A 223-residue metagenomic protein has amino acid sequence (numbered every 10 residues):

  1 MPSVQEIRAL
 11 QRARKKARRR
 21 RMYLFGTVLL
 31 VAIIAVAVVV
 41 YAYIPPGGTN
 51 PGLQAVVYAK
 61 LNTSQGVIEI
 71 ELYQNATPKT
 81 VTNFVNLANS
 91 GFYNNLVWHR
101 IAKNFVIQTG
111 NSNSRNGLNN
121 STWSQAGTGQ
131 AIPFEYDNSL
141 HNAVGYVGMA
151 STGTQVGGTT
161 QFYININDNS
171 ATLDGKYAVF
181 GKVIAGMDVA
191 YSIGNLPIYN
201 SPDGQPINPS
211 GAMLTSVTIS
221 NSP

Functional and structural regions predicted by a protein language model:
M1-P223: Cyclophilin-like peptidyl-prolyl cis-trans isomerases
